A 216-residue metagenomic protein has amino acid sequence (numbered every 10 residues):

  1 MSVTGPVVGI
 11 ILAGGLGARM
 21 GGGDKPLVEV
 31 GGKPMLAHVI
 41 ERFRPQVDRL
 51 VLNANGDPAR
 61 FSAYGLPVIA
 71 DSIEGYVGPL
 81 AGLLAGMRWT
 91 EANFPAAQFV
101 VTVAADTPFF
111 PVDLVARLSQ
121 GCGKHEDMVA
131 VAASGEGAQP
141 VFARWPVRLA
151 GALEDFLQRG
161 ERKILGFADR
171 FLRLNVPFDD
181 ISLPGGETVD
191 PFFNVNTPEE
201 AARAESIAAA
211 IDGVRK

Functional and structural regions predicted by a protein language model:
S2-E161, D169-P191, P198, S206-D212: Nucleotide and nucleotide-moiety/phosphate-recognizing core
